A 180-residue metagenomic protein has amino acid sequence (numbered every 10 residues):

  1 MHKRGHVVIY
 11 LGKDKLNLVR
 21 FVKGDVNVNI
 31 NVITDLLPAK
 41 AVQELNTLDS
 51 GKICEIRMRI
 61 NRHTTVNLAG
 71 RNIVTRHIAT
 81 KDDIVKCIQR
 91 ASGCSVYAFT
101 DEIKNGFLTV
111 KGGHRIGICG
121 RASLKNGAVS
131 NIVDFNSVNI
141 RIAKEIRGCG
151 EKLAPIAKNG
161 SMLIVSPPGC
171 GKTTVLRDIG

Functional and structural regions predicted by a protein language model:
Y10, F21-G112: N-terminal accessory targeting/assembly segments
K15-R20: N-terminal amphipathic/hydrophobic targeting modules at extreme N-termini, encompassing cleavable Sec/SRP-type signal
R90, V96-N159: P-loop NTP-binding catalytic core
I164: Hydrophobic anchor at the beta1->P-loop junction of P-loop NTPases
P168: The conserved Walker
K172: Conserved lysine of the Walker
V175: Hydrophobic positions on the alpha1 helix immediately C-terminal to the Walker A/P-loop
